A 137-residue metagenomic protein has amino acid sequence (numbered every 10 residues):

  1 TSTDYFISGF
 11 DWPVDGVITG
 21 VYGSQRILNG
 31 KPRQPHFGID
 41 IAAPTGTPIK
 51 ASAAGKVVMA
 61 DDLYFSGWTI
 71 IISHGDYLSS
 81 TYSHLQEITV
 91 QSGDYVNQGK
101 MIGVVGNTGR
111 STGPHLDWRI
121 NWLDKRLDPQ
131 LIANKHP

Functional and structural regions predicted by a protein language model:
T1-I7, D15: Surface-exposed beta-loop interaction hotspot
D11-P137: Catalytic cores of peptidoglycan-degrading enzymes
